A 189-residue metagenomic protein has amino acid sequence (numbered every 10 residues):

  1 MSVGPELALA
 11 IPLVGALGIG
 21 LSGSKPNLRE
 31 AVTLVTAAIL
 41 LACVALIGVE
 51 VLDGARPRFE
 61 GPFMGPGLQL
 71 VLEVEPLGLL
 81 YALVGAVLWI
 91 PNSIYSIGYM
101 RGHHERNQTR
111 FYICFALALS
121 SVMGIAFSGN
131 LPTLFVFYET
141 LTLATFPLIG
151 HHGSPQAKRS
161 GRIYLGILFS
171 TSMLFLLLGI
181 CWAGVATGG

Functional and structural regions predicted by a protein language model:
S2-G4, V14-I113, V185-G189: Transmembrane helix-loop-helix hairpins at membrane boundaries of multipass inner-membrane proteins
L9, L13, F169-S172: Generic recognition of stable, solvent-exposed alpha-helical segments in well-folded globular domains
L9, L72-E73, A86, F127 (+1 more regions): Short conserved micro-motifs on helix faces and helix-strand junctions that flank and scaffold key functional residues
A10-V14, I39, F137-A144: Membrane-embedded alpha-helical segments of multi-pass membrane proteins, especially the transmembrane helices
P12-N27, F146-K158: Cytoplasmic juxtamembrane interface segments
R110-L117, S121-G189: Alpha-helical multi-pass transmembrane bundles of energy-transducing inner-membrane proteins
